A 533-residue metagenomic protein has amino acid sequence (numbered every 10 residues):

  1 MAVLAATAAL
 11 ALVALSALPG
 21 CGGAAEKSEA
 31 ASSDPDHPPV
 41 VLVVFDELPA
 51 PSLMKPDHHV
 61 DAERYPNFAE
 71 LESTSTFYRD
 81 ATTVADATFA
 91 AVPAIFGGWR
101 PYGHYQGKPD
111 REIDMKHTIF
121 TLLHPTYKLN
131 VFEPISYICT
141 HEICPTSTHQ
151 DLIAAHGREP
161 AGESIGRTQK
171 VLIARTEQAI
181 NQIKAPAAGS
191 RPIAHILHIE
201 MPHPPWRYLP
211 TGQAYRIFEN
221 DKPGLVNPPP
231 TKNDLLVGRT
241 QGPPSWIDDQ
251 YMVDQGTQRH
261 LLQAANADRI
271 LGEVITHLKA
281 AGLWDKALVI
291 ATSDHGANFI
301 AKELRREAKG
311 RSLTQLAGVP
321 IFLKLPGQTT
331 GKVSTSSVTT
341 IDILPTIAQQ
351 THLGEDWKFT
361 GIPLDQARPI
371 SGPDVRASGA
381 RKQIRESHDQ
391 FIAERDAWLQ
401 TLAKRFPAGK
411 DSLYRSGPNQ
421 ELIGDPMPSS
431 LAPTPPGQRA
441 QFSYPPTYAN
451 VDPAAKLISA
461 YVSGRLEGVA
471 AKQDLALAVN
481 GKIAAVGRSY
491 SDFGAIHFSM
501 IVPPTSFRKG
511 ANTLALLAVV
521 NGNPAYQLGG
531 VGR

Functional and structural regions predicted by a protein language model:
A2-G22: Secretory targeting and sorting signals
A14, C21-I501, S506-R533: Catalytic domains that recognize anionic headgroups
